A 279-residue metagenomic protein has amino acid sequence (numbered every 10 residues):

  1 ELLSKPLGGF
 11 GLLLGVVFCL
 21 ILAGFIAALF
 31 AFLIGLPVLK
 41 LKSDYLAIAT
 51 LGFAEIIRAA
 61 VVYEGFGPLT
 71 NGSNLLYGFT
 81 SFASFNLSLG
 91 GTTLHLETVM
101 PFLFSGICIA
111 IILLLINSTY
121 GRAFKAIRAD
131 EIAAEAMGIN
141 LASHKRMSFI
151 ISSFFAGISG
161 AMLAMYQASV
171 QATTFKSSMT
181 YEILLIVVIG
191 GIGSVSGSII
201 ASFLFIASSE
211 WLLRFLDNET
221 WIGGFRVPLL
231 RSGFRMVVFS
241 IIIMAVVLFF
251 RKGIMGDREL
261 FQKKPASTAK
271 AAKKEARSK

Functional and structural regions predicted by a protein language model:
E1-K279: Transmembrane alpha-helices and adjacent helix-loop boundaries
